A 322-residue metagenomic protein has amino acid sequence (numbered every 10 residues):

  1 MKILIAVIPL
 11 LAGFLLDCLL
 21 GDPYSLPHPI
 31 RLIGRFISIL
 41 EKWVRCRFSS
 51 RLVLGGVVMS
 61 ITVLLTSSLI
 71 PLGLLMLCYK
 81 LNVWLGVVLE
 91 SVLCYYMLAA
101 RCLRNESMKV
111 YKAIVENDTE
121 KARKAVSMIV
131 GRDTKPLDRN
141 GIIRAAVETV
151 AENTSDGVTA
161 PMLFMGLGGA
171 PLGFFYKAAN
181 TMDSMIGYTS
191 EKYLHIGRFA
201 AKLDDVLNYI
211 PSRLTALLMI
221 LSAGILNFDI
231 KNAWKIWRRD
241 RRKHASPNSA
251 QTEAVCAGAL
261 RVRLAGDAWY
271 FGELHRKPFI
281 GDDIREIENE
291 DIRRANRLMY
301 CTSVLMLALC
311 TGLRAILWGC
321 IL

Functional and structural regions predicted by a protein language model:
M1-F175, A179, G187-L322: Hydrophobic alpha-helical transmembrane segments
S184: Glycine-rich phosphate/dinucleotide-binding loop and adjoining beta-alpha-beta core of small-molecule
